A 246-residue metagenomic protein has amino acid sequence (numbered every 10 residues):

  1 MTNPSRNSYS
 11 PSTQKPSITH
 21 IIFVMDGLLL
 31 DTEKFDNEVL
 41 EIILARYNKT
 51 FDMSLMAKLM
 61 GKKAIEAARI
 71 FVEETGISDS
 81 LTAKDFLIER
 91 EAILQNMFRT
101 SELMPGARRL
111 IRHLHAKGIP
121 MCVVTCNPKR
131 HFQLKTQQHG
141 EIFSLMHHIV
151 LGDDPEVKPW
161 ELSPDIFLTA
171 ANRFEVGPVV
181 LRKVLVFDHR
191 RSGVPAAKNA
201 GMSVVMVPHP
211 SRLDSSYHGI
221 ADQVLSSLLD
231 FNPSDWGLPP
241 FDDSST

Functional and structural regions predicted by a protein language model:
M1-H20, R112, P128-T246: Asp-based, Mg2+/Mn2+-dependent phosphohydrolase catalytic module
N3-A57: Active-site neighborhood of HAD-like aspartate-dependent phosphohydrolases
Y9-P11, P16-S17, Q95-V123, Q133: Short, acidic loop-to-helix structural element flanking the phosphoryl-transfer center in phosphate-processing enzymes
L29, L103, M121, V186 (+1 more regions): Conserved SAM-binding loop
F35, L59-K63, E102-G106, N127 (+2 more regions): Short beta->alpha linker loops
A45, H115, K198: Anion (oxyanion) recognition and catalysis
T50, P120, S203: Residue-level detector of anion-binding/catalytic polar loops
K58-N96, P105, R112-A116: A metal-dependent, Asp-based hydrolase signature
